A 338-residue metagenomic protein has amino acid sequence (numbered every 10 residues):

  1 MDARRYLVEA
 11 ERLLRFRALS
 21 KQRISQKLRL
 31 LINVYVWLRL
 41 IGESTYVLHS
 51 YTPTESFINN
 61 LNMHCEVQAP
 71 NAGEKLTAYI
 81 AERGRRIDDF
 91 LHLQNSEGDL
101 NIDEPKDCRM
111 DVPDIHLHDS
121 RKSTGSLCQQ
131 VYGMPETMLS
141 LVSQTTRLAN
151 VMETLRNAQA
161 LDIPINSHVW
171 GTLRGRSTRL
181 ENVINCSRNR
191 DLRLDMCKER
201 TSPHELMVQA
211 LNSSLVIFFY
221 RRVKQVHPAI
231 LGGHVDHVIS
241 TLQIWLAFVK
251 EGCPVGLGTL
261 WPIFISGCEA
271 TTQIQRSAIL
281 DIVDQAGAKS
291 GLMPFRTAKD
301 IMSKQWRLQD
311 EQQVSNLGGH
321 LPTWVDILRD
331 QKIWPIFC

Functional and structural regions predicted by a protein language model:
M1, E9-A18, N33-S44, S213-Q225 (+4 more regions): Hydrophobic/aromatic-rich effector regions of fungal transcription factors
D2-M196, P228-V235, R329-C338: Central/C-terminal regulatory/activation regions of fungal transcription factors
E11-S20, L61-V67, I239-E251, D284-A298: Short, mixed-charge aromatic SLiMs
V34, Y46, L211, H234-V235 (+2 more regions): C-terminal region signature
V36, P113, M207-S213: Helix-boundary capping/turn motifs
R121-G125, L194-E205, Q243-K250: Active-site-adjacent structural elements in folded domains
C186-R193, E199, S213, H237-S240 (+1 more regions): Multipass alpha-helical transmembrane domains of eukaryotic endomembrane proteins
S202, L206-Q209, I230, V255: Secondary-structure capping and boundary motifs in well-ordered enzyme cores
